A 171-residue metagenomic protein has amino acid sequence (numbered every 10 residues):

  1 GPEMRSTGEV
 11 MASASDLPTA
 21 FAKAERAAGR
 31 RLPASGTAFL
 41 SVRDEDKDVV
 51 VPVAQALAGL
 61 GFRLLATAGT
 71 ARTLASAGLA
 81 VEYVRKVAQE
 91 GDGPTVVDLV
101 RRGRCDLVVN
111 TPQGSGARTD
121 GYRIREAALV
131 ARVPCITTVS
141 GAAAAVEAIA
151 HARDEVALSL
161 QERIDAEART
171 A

Functional and structural regions predicted by a protein language model:
G1-I136, A142-A145, D154-A171: ATP-dependent carboxylate/acyl-activation modules
I149-A150: Histidine/acidic-residue-rich catalytic or RNA/ligand-binding cores of hydrolases and nuclease-related proteins
